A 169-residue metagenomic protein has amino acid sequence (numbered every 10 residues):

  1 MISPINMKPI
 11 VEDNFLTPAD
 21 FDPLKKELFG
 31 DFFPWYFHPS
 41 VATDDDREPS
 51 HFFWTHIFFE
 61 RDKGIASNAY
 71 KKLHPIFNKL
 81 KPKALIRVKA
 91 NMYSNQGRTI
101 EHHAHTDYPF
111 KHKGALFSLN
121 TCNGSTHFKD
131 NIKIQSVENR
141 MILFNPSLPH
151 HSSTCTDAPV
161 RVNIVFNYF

Functional and structural regions predicted by a protein language model:
M1-K83, Q96: Non-heme Fe(II)/2-oxoglutarate
K81-N91: A short coil-to-beta-strand element that immediately follows conserved catalytic motifs
M92-S94, L119, Y168: Short beta-strand segments enriched in hydrophobic/aromatic residues within well-folded beta-rich domains
N95, I134-H151: Conserved metal-binding segment of the jelly-roll/cupin
R98-A104, F110-H112, S118-V137: A short beta-strand-loop-beta hairpin characteristic of the jelly-roll/cupin
H103-H105, P149-D157: Short beta-strand His + acidic residue motifs that chelate non-heme Fe in jelly-roll/DSBH and cupin folds
A115-F117, A158-F169: A short hydrophobic beta-strand segment most commonly corresponding to one strand of the jelly-roll/cupin
